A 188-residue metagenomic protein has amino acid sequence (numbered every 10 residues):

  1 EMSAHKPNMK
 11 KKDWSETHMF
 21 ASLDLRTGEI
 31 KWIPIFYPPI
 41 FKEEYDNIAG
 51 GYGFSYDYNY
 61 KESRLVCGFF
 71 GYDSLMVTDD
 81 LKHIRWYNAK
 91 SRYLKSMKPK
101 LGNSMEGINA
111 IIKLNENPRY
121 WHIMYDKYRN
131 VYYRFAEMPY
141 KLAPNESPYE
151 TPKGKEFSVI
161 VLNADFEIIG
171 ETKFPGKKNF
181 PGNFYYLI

Functional and structural regions predicted by a protein language model:
E1, S63-L65, R129-R134: Entry beta-strands of beta-propeller and related beta-repeat scaffolds
M2-A4, G71, M138-Y140: Residue-level signature of beta-propeller blades and closely related beta-rich strand-turn architectures in secreted
K10-G28, D73-M76, P148-E167: Beta-propeller blade signature
E29-G51, R85-N115, T172-F180: Surface-exposed loop and turn segments in beta-propeller and other repeat-based domains that flank or scaffold
I48-K61, E116-Y128, F184-I188: Structural signature of eukaryotic scaffold interfaces centered on beta-propeller domains
K61-R92: Beta-propeller domains
L114-A164: Loop/turn-rich, solvent-exposed surfaces of beta-rich toroidal or solenoidal domains
